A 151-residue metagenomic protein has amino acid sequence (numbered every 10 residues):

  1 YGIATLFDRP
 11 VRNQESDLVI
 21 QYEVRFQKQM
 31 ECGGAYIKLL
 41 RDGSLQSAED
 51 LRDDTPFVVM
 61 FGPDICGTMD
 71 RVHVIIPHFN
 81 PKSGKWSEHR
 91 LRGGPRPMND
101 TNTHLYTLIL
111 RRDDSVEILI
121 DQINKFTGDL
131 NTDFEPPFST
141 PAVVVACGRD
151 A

Functional and structural regions predicted by a protein language model:
Y1-Q21, P56, N80-G94: Secreted extracellular polysaccharide-interacting domains
T5-R9, L45-S47, V59-G62, R90-G94 (+1 more regions): Eukaryotic intrinsically disordered and solvent-exposed regulatory patches
P10, E23-M30, L40-S44, I109-R111: Solvent-exposed strand-to-loop "edge" motifs in beta-rich extracellular domains
M30-L40, E117-I120: Beta-strand acidic-aromatic groove motif in beta-rich domains, primarily in extracellular
L40-S87, P136: Glycan-recognition/cleft segments
P77-T107, D133: Short, aromatic/His-centered strand-loop micro-motif at the edge of beta-sheets
N102-D121: Localized edge beta-strand/strand-to-loop motifs within extracellular or lumenal beta-rich domains
I123-A151: Short, solvent-exposed beta-strand-to-loop segments that form ligand-recognition rims of beta-rich domains
